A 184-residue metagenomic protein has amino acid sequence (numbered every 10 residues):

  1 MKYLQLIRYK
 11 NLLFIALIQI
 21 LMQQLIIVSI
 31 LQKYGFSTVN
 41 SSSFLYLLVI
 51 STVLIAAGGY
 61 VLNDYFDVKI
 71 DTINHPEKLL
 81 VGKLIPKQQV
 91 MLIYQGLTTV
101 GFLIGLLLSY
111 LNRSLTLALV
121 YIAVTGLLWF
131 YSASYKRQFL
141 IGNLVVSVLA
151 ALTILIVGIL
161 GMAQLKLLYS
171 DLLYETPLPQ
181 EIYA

Functional and structural regions predicted by a protein language model:
M1-T72, I85, Q89-L92, A123-K166: Topogenic membrane-insertion module of multi-pass membrane proteins
N40-Y46, S114-L119, P179-Y183: Hydrophobic alpha-helical transmembrane segments
I50, V68-Y121: Multi-pass membrane catalytic core of lipid/isoprenoid biosynthesis enzymes
A57, Y183-A184: Hydrophobic faces of transmembrane alpha-helices in multi-pass small-molecule transporters and flippases across diverse
L165-Q180: Membrane-interface interhelical connector segments
